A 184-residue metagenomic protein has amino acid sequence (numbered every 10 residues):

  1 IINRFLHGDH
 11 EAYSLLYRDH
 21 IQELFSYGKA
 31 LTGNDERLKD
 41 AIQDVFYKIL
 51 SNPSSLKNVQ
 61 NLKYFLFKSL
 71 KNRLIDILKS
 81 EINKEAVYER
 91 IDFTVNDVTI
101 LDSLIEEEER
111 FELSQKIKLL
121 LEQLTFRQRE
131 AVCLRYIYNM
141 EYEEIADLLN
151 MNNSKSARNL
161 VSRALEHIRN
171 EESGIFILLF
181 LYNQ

Functional and structural regions predicted by a protein language model:
R4, A86, L165-Q184: C-terminal edge and immediately downstream basic/flexible tail or linker adjoining helix-turn-helix-like DNA-binding
L6-H7, D44-N61: Sigma70-family region 2
L6-L15, F25-D44, L148, I175-L179: Short, charged helix-capping/linker segments at alpha-helix termini
S54-K57, K68-E89: Arg/Lys-rich amphipathic alpha helix in sigma70-family domain 2
K84-E107: Internal acidic/polar
L119-E122, F126, Y138-S156: Helix-turn-helix DNA-binding module
A131-R135: A short pre-motif secondary-structure segment
D147-S173: DNA-recognition helix of helix-turn-helix
